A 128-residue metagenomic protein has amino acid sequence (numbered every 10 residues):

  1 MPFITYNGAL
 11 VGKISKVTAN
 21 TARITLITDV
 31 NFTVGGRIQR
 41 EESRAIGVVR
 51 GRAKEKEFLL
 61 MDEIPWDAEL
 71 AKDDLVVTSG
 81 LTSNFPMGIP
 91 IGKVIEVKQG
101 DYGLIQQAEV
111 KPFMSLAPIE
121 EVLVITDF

Functional and structural regions predicted by a protein language model:
M1-F128: A secondary-structure micro-motif
